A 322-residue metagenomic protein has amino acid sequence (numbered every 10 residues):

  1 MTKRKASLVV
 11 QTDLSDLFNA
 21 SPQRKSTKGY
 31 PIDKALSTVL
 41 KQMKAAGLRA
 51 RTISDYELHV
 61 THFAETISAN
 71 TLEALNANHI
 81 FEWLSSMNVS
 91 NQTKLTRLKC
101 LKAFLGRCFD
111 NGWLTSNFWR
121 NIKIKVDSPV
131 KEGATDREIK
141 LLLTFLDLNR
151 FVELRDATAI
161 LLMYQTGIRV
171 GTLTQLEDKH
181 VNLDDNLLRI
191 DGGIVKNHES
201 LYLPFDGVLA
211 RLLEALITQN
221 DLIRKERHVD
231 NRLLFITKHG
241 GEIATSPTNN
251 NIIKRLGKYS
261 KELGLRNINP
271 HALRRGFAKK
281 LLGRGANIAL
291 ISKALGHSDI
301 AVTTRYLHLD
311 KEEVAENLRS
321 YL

Functional and structural regions predicted by a protein language model:
M1-L322: Conserved catalytic core of the tyrosine transesterase superfamily
